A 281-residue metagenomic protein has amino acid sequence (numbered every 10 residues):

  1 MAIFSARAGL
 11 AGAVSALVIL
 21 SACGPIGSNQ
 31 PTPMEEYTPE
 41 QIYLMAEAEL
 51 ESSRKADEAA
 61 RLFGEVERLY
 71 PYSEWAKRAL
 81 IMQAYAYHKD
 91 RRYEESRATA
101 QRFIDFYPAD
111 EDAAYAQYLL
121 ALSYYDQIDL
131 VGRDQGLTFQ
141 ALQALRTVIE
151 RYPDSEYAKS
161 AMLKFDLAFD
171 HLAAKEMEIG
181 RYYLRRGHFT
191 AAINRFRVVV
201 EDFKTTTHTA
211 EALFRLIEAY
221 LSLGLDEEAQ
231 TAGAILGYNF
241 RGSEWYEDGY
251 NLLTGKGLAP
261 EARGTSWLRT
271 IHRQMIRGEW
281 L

Functional and structural regions predicted by a protein language model:
A2-A6, A22-L281: Acidic, polar-rich low-complexity tracts and alpha-helical solenoid repeat scaffolds
A11-S21: Bacterial N-terminal signal peptides
